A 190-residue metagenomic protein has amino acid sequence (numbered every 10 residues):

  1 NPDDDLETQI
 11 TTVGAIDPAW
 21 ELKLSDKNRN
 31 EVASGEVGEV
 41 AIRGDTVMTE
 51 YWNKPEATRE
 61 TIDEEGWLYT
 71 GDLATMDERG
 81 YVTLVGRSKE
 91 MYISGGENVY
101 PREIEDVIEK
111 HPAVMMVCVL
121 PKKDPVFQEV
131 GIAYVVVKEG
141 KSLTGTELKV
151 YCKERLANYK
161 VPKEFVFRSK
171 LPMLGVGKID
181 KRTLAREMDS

Functional and structural regions predicted by a protein language model:
N1-P2, S25, R43: Short beta-strand-to-turn element immediately C-terminal to the catalytic PLP-Schiff-base lysine in fold type I
N1-W20, S34-G38, V47-T49, R59 (+1 more regions): Conserved ATP-binding loop and adjacent catalytic segment of the adenylate-forming AMP-binding
L22, D72: Short hydrophobic/aromatic patches on the structural cores and recognition surfaces of FHA
N28, G44, T49-E50, A57 (+4 more regions): AMP-binding/adenylate-forming catalytic core of the ANL superfamily
M188-S190: A short, polar/charged loop-to-alpha-helix boundary motif
